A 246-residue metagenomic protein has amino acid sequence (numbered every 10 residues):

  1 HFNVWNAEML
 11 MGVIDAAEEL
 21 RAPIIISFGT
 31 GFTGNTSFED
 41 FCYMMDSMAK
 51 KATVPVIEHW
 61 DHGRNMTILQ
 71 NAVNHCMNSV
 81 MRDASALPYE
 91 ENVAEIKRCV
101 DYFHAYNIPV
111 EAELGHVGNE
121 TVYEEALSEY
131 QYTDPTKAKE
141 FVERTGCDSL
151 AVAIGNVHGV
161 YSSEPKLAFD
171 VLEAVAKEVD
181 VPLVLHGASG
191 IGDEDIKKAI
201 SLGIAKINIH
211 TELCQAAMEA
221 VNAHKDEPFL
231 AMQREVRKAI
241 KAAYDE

Functional and structural regions predicted by a protein language model:
H1-F2: Short, hydrophobic/glycine-enriched beta-strand segments
W5-G31, F38-P55, G63-E178, D193-I209 (+1 more regions): Alpha/beta enzyme core
L185-S189: Glycine-rich beta-strand-to-loop/alpha-helix junction loops that act as flexible
V221-E246: Extended, intrinsically disordered, low-complexity segments
